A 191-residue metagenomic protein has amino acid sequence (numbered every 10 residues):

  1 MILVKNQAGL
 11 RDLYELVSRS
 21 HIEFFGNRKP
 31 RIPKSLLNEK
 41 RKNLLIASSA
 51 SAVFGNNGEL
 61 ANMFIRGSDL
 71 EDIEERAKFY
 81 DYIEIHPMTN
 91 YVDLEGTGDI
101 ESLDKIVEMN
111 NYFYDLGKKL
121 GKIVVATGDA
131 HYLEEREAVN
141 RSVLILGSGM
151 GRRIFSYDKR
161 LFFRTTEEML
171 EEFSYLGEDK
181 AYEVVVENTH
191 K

Functional and structural regions predicted by a protein language model:
M1-K191: Phosphodiester-processing cores and adjacent nucleic acid-binding clamps
